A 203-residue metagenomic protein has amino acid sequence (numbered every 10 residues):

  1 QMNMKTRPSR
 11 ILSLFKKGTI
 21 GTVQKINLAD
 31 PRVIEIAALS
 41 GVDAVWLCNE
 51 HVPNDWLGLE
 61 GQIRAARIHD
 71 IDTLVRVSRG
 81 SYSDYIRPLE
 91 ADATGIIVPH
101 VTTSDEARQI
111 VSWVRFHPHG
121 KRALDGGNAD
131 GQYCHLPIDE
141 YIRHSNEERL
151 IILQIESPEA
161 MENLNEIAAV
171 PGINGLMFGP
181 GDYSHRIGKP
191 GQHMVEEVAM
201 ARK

Functional and structural regions predicted by a protein language model:
M2-K25, H135-E147: N-terminal amphipathic alpha-helix/helix-capping segment at the start of soluble metabolic enzymes
F15-P31, L74-S78, R149-E162: Active-site mouth loops of central-metabolism enzymes
K17-T22, V42-D43, R67-T73, A93-T94 (+2 more regions): Short, well-ordered coil/turn segments that N-cap beta-strands
Q24, A37, C48, I96 (+3 more regions): Conserved, mostly hydrophobic/aromatic
I26-S40, R79-R87, E159-V170: Short, acidic/polar
V33-G61, G181-E196: Glycine-rich, proline-tolerant flexible connector loops at the mouths of alpha/beta enzymes
W56-Y82, I86, E90, S112-G120 (+2 more regions): Alpha-helix-loop-beta-strand connector modules within alpha/beta enzyme cores
S83, G95-P171, H185: Conserved anion-binding
